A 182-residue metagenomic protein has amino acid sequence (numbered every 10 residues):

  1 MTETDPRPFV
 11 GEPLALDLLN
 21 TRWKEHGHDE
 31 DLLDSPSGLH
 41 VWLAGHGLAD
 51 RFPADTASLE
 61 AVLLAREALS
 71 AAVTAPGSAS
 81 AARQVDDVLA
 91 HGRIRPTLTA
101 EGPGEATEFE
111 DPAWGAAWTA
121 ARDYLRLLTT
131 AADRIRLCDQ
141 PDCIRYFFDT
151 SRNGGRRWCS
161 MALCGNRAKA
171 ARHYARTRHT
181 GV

Functional and structural regions predicted by a protein language model:
M1-L137, P141-R145, G181-V182: Short helix-coil boundary/hinge micro-motifs
A75-S78, R152, C164: Alpha-helix boundary/capping and short turn/kink residues
E105, R157, A175-R178: Juxtamembrane/interface motifs at transmembrane-helix termini
I135-Q140, R156, M161, R167: Residues immediately within or flanking Cys/His clusters that coordinate Zn2+ in small zinc-binding modules
D149-R156: Short linker/helix segments within small regulatory modules
A162-T180: Basic DNA-binding region of bZIP-type proteins
